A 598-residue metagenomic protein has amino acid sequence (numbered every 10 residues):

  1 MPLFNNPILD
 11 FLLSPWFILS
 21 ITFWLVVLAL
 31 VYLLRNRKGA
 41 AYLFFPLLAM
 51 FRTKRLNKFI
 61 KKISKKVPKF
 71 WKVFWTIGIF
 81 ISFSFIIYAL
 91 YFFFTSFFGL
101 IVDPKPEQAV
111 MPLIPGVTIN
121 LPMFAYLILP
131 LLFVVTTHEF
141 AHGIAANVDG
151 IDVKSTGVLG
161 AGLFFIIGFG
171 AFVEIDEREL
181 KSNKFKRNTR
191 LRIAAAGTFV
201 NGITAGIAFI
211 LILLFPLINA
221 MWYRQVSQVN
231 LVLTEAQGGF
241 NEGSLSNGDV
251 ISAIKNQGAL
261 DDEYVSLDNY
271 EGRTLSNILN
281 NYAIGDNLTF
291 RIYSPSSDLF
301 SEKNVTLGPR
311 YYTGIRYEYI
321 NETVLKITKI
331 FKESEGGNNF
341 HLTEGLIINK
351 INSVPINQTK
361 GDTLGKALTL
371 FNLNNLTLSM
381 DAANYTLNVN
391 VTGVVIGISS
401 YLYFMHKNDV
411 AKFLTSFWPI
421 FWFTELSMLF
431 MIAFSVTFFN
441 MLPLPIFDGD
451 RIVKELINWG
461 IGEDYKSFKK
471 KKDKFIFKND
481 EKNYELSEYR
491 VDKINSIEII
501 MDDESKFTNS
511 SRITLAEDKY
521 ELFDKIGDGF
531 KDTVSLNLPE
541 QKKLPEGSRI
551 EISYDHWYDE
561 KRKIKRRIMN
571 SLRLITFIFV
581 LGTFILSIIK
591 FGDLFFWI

Functional and structural regions predicted by a protein language model:
M1-I598: Hydrophobic transmembrane alpha-helices and their immediate loop junctions in multi-pass integral membrane proteins
